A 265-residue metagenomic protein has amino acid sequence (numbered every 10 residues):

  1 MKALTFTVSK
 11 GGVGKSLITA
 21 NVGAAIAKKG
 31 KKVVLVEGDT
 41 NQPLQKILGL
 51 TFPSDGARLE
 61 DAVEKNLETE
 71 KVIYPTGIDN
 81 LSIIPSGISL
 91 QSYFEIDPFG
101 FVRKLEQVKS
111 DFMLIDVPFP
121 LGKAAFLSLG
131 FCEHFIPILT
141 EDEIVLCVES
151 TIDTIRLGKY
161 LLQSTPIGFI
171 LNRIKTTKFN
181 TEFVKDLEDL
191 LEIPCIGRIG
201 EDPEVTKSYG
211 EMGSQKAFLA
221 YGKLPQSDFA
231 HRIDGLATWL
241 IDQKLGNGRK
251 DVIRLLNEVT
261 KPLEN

Functional and structural regions predicted by a protein language model:
K2-T40: Walker A/P-loop phosphate-binding motif and the immediately C-terminal alpha-helix
A3, L81-I83, F112, H134: Short, Asp-centered acidic motifs that coordinate Mg2+ and/or phosphate in catalytic or ligand-binding sites
A24-K28, G130, D153-R156, D242: Short, well-ordered alpha-helices that flank and scaffold nucleotide-derived cofactor binding pockets
V34, Q107-V108, F112, P118-R198 (+1 more regions): Conserved catalytic-core segment of NTP-binding enzymes
L35-V108: P-loop/Walker-type NTP enzyme "switch/lid" segment
Y160, S164-N265: C-terminal lobe/tail of nucleotide-utilizing enzymes
